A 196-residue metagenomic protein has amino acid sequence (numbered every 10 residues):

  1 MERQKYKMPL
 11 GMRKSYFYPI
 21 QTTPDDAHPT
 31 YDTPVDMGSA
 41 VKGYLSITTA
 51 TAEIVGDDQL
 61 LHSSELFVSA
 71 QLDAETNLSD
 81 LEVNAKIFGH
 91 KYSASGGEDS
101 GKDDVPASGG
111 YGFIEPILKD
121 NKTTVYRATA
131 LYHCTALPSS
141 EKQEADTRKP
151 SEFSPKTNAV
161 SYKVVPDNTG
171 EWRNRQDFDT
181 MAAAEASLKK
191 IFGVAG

Functional and structural regions predicted by a protein language model:
M1-Y44: Polar/acidic, low-complexity leader/linker segments enriched in S/T/G and N/D
D26-H28, L81-V83, I114-A128, T169-E171: Short, surface-exposed beta-strand/loop "edge" segments at domain boundaries and coil↔beta transitions
A50-S63, S69-A70, E141-D146: Short, solvent-exposed beta-alpha or beta-beta edge segments that form flexible loop/patches at the rim of ligand
Q59-V83, F153-D167: Oligomerization/assembly interface segments of phage tail-like spikes and tubes
E65, S100-V105, D120, E144-K156: Exposed beta-sheet edge/beta-hairpin loop segments within beta-rich domains
F67-P106: Ordered, amphipathic secondary-structure segments that act as subunit-interaction surfaces in large macromolecular
K102-E141: Short helix-loop boundary/capping segments
C134-G196: Mixed-charge, glycine-accented linear interaction segment located at domain edges/termini
